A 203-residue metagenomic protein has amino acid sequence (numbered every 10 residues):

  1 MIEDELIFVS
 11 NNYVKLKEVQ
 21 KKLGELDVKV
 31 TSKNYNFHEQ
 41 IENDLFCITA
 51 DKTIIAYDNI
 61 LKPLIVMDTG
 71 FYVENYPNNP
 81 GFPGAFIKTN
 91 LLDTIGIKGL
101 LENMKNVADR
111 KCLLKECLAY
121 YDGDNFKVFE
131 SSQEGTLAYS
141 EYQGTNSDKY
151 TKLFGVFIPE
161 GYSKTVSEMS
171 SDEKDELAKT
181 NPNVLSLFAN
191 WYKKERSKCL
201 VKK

Functional and structural regions predicted by a protein language model:
I2-I7, V14-K203: Anionic-ligand binding patches
